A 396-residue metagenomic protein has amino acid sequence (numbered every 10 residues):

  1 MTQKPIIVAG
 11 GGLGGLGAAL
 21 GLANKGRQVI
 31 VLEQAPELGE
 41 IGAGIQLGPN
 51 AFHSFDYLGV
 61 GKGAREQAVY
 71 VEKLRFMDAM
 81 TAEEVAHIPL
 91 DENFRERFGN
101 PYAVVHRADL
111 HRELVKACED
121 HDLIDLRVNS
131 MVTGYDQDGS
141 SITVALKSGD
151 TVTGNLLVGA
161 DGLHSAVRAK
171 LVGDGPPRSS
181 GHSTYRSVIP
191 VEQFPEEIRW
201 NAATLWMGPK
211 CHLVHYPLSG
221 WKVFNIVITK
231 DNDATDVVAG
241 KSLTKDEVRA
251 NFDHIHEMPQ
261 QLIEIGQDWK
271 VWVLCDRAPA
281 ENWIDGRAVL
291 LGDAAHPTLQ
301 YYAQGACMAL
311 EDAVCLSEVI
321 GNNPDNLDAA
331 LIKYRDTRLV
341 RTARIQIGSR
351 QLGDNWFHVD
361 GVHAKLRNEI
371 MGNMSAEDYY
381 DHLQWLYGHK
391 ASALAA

Functional and structural regions predicted by a protein language model:
M1-K4, E66, A82, Q261 (+2 more regions): C-terminal helical "tail/cap" subdomain of flavin- and related membrane-associated enzymes
T2-I6, A23, G48-P190, D233-N251 (+2 more regions): Conserved N-terminal helical subregion
I7, I30, D125, N225-V227: A structural signal for isolated positions on well-ordered beta-strands in alpha/beta enzyme cores
I7-P36, V158-G159, Y185, H215 (+2 more regions): Conserved mid-domain beta->alpha element of the FAD-binding
G42, L58-G59, A68, I88-P89 (+5 more regions): Short, flexible helix/strand-to-coil boundary loops that buttress conserved ligand/catalytic motifs in alpha/beta
V191-R199, T235, N322: Short helix-loop capping/hinge motifs at secondary-structure junctions, enriched in acidic/polar residues
N201-D236, K245, F252-D253, L274: Active-site substrate-recognition segment that forms the wall of the catalytic cavity or substrate channel
V238-K270, L327-D328, V340: Flavin-binding catalytic cores
